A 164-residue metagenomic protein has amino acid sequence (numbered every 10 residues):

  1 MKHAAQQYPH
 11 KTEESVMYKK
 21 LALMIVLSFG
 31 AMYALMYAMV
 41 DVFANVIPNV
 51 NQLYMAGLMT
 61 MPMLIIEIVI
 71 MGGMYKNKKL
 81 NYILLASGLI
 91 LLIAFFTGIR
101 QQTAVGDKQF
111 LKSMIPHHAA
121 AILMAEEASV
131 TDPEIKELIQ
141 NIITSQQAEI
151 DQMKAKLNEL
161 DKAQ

Functional and structural regions predicted by a protein language model:
K2-Q164: Alpha-helical membrane segments of multi-pass proteins
